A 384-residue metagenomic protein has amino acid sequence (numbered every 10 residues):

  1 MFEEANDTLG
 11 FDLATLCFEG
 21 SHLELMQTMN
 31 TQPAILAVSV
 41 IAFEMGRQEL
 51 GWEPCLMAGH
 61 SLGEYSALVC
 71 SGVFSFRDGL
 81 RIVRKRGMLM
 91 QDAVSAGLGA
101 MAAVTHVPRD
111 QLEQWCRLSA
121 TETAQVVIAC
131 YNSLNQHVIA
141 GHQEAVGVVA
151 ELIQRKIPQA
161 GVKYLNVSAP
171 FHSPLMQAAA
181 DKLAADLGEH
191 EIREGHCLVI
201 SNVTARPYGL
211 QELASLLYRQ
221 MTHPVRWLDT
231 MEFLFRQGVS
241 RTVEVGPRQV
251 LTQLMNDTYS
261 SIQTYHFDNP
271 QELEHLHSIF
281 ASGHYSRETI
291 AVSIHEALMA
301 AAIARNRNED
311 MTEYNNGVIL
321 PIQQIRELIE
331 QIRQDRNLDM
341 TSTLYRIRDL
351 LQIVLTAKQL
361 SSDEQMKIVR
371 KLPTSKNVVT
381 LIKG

Functional and structural regions predicted by a protein language model:
M1, I35-V38, A42, D78 (+18 more regions): General structural feature for long, well-ordered alpha-helical segments within catalytic domains of soluble enzymes
M1-L36, I329-D335, Y345-S375, V379: Active-site catalytic motif of lipid deacylating hydrolases and related acyltransferases
M1-Q114, T242-P270, D310: FabD-like malonyl-/acyl-CoA
D7-F11, G20-S21, Q48, S71-T222: Alpha/beta catalytic cores of group-transfer enzymes, especially the acyltransferase/condensing modules of polyketide
Q159-Q253, S282-I332, L351-K383: Acyltransferase
A179, T258-S260, F280: Short low-complexity, flexible loop/linker segments enriched in glycine and/or proline with clustered acidic
Q263-E288: Short, flexible loop segments at boundaries between secondary-structure elements
